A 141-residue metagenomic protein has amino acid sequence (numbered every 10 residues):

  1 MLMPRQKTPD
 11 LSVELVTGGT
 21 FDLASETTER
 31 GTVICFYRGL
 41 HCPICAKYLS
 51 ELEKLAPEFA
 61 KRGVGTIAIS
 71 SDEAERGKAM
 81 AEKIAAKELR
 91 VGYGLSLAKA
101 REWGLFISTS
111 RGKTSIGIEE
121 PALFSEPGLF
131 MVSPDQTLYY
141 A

Functional and structural regions predicted by a protein language model:
M1-A141: Chalcogenol-based redox active-site neighborhoods
